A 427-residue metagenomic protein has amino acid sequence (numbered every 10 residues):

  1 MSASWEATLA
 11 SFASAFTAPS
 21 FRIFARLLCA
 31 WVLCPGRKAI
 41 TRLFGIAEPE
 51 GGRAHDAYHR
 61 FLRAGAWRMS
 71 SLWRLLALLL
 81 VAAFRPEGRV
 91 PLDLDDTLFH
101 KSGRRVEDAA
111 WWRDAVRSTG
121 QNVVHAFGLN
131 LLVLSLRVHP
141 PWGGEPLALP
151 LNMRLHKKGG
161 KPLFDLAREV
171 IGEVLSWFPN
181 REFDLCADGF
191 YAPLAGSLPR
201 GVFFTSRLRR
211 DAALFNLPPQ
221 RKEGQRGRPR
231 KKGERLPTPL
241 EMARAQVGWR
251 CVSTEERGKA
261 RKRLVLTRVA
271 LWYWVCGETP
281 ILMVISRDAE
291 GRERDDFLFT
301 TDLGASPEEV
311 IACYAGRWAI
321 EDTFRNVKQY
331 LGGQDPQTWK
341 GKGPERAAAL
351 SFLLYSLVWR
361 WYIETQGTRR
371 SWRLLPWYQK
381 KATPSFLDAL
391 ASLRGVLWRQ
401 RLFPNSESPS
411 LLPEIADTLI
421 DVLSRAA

Functional and structural regions predicted by a protein language model:
M1-F12, S20, A47, G88 (+2 more regions): Single, function-defining residue in the core of a domain
A10, R22-L28, T41: Double-stranded DNA-binding cores of transcription factors and transposases
F16-S20, W31, P35-R104, A110-W111 (+5 more regions): Electropositive nucleic-acid engagement tracts
R26-W31, S351-Y355: Contiguous, well-ordered alpha-helical segments that form the cores/surfaces of helical PPI scaffolds
L28-W31, F61, F183-F190: Conserved short loop/turn motifs at secondary-structure junctions
A30, R63-E145, L151-M153, E255-E256 (+2 more regions): Active-site-proximal, Lys/Arg-enriched surface segment that forms a nucleic-acid-binding/basic interface patch
A39-G52, S135-G144, V275: Glycine/proline-rich, flexible active-site/cofactor-binding loop segments that harbor closely spaced acidic
